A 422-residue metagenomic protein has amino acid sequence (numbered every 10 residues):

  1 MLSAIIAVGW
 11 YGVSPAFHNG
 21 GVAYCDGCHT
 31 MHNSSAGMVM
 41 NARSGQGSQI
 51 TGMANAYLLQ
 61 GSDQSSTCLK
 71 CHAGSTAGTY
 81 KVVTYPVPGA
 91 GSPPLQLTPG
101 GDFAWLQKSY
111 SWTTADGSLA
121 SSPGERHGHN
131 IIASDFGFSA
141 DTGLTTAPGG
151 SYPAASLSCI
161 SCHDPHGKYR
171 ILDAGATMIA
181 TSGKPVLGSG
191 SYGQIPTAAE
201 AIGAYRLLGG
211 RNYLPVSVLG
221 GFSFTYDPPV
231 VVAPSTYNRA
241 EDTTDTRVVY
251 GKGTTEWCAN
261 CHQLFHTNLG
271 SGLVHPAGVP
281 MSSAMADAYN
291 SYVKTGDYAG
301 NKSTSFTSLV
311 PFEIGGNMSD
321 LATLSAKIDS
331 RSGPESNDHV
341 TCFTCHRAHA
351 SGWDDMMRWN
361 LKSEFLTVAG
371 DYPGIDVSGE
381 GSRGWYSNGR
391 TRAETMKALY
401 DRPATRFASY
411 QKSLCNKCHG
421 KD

Functional and structural regions predicted by a protein language model:
M1-N19: Sec-dependent, cleavable N-terminal signal peptides
P15-D422: A motif-centric signal for short, conserved binding hotspots located in accessible loops or intrinsically disordered
